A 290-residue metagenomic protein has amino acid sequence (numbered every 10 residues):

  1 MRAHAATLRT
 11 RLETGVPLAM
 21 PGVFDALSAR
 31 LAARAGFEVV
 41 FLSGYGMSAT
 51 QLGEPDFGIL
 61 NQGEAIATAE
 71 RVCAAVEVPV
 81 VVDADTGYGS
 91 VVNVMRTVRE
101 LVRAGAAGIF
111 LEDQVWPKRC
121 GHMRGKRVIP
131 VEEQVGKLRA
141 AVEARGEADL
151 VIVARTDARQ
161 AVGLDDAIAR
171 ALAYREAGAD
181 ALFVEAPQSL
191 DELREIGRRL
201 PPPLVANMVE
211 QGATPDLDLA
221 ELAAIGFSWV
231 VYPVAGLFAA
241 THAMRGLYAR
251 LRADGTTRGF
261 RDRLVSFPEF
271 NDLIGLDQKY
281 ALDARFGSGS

Functional and structural regions predicted by a protein language model:
R2, G236-S290: Extended, intrinsically disordered, low-complexity segments
R2-Y232, F238-A249, F286-G289: Alpha/beta enzyme core
